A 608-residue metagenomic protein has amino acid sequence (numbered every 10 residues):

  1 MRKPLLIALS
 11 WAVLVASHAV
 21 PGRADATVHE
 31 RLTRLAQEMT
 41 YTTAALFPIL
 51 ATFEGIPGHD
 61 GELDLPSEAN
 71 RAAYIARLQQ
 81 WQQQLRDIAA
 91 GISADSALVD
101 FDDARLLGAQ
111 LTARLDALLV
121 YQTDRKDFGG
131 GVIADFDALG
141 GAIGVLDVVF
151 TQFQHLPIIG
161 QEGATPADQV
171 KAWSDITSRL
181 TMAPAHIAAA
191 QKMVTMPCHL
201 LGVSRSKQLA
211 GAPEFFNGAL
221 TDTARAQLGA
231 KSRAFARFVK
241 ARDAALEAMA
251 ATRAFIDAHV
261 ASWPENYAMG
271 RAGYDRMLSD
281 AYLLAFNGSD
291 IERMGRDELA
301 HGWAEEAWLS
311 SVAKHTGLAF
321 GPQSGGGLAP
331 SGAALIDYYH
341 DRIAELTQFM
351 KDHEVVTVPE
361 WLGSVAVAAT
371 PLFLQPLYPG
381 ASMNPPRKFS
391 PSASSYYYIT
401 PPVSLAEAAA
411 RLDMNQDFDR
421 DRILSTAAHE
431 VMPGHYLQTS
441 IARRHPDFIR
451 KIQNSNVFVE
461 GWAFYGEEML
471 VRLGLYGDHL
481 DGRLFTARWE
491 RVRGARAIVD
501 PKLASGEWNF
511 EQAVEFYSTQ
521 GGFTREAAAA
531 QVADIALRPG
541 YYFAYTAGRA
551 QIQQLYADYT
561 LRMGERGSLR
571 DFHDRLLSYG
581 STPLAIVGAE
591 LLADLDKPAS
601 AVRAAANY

Functional and structural regions predicted by a protein language model:
M1-P4: Positively charged n-region of N-terminal signal peptides that target proteins for export
I7-S17: Bacterial N-terminal signal peptides
H18-A24: Sec/Tat signal peptide C-region and signal peptidase I cleavage site
A24-Y608: N-terminal maturation segment of proteins
